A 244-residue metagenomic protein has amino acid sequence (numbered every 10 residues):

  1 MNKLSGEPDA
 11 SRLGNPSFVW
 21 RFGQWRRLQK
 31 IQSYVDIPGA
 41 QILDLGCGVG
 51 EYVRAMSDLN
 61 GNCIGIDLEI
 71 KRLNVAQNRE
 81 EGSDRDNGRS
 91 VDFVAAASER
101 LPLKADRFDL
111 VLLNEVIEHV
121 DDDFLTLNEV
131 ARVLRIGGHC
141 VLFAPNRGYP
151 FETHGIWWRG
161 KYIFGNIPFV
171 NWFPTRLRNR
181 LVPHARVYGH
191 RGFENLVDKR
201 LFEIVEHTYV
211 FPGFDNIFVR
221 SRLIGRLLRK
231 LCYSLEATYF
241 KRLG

Functional and structural regions predicted by a protein language model:
L4-W25, E51, D121-E129, V133 (+1 more regions): S-adenosyl-L-methionine-dependent methyltransferase catalytic module, highlighting the catalytic core
L28-T153: Conserved SAM-binding loop
